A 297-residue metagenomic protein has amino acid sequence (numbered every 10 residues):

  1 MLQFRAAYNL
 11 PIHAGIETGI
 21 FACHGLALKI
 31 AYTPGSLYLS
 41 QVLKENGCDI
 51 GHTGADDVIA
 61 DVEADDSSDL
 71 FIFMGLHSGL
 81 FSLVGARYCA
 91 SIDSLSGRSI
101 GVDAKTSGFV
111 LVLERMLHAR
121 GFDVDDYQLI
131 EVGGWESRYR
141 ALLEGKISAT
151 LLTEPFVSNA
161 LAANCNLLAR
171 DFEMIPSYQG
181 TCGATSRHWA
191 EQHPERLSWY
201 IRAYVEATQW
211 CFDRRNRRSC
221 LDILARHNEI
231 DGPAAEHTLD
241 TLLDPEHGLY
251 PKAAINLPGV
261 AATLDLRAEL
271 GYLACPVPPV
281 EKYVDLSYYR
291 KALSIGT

Functional and structural regions predicted by a protein language model:
M1-D123, L129-V132, R138-A141, S148-E154 (+2 more regions): Short, glycine-/small- and polar/acidic-enriched structural segments that line small-molecule recognition paths
H13, I59, E114, S158-L161 (+3 more regions): Predominant activation on well-ordered alpha-helical scaffold segments within soluble catalytic domains
H24, F71, C220-L221, C275-V277: Short, hydrophobic secondary-structure boundary micro-motifs
C48, L143-E144, T241-L257, K291-T297: Short amphipathic alpha-helical segments at helix boundaries and their inter-helical linkers
E136-N228: Pocket-lining segment of extracytoplasmic ligand-binding domains
H193-A274: Secondary-structure end/capping motifs
L264-T297: Conserved C-terminal helix/tail region of periplasmic/extracytoplasmic solute-binding proteins
